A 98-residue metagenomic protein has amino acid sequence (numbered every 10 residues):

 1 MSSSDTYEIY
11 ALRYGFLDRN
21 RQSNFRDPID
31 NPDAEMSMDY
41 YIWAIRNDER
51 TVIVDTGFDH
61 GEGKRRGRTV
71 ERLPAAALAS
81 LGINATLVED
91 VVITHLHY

Functional and structural regions predicted by a protein language model:
M1-T6: Basic/polar N-terminal segments that are highly enriched at the extreme N-terminus, encompassing both cleavable
Y7, Y14-L81: Conserved beta-strand hairpin/beta-sheet module of binuclear metal-dependent hydrolase folds, prominently
Y10-L12, V92: Hydrophobic/aromatic beta-strand patches that form the interior of the parallel beta-sheet core in alpha/beta enzyme
G82-L87: Beta-rich strand-turn-strand
V88-Y98: Metallo-beta-lactamase
